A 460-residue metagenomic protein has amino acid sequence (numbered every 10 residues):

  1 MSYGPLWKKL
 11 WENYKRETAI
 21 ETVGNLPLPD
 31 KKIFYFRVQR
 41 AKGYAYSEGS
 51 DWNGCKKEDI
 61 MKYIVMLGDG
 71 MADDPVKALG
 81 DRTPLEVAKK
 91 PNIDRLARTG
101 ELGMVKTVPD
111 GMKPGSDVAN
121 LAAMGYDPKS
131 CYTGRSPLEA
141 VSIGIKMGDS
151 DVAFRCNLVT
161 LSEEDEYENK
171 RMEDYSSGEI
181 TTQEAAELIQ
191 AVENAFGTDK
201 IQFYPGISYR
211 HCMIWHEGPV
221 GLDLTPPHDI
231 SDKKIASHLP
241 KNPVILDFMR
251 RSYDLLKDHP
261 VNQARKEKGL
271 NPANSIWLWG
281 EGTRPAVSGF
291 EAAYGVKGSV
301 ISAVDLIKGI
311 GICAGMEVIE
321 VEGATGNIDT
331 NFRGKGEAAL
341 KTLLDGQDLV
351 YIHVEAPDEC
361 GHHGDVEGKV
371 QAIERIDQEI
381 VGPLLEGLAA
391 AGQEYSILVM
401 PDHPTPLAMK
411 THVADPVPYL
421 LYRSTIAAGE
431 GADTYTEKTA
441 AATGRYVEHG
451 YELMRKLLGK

Functional and structural regions predicted by a protein language model:
Y3, C55-K460: Feature captures the catalytic ectodomains and active-site-proximal regions of enzymes that hydrolyze or transfer
P5, K9-K15, A19, N25 (+2 more regions): Short, positively charged and aromatic/hydrophobic N-terminal segments
I20-E21, P27, G43, D81 (+2 more regions): Hydrophobic alpha-helical membrane context
